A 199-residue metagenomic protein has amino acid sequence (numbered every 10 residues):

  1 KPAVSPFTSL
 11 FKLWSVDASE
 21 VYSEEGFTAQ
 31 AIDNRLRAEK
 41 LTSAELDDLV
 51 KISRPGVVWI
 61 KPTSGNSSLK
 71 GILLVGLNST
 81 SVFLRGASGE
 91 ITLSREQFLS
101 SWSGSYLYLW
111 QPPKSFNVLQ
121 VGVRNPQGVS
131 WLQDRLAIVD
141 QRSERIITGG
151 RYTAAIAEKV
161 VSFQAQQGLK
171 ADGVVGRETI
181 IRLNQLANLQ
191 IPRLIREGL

Functional and structural regions predicted by a protein language model:
K1-Y106: Conserved active-site-adjacent core of cysteine acyl-enzyme catalytic domains
A18-Y22, W110, E144, I191 (+1 more regions): Residue-level signal for secondary-structure boundary elements
D33, T92-S100, L119-N125, Q141-I146: Phosphate-binding glycine-rich loops and adjacent basic patches that engage nucleotide phosphates, nucleic-acid
S88, S115, K170: Residue-level signal for pocket-adjacent positions within structured domains
Y108-L119: Acidic/histidine-rich, surface-exposed loop or edge segments in extracytoplasmic proteins
G122-V129, D134-L186, P192-G198: Short acidic, glycine/serine/threonine-rich helix-capping segments at coil-helix boundaries
